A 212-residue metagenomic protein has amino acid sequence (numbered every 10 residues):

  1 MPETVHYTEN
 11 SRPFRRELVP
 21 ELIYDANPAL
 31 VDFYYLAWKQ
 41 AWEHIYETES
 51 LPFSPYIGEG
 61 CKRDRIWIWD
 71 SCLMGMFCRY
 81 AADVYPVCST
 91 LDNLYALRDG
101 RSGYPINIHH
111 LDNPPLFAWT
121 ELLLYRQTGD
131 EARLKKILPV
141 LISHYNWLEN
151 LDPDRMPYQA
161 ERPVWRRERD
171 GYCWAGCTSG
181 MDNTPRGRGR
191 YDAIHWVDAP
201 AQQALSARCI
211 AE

Functional and structural regions predicted by a protein language model:
M1-I66: Low-complexity, Ser/Thr/Pro/Gly-enriched N-terminal "stalk/linker" regions
V5-H6, S102-D112, E149-E212: The feature captures the catalytic groove of carbohydrate-active enzymes
A37-E49, A82-G103, L138-M156: Long, well-ordered core segments of solenoidal/helical folds
D64-L94: Alpha-helical support elements that line or immediately flank enzyme active sites and cofactor-binding pockets
S71, P114, A118-E121, P200 (+1 more regions): TPR repeat positional signature
M76-Y80, W119-R126, L205-E212: Short glycine/serine- and small hydrophobic-enriched flexible loop segments
A96-G100, L111-T128: Hydrophobic/aromatic-rich effector regions of fungal transcription factors
F117, Y125-Y145, D154: Acidic/aromatic-lined carbohydrate-recognition and catalytic surfaces of CAZymes acting on diverse glycans
